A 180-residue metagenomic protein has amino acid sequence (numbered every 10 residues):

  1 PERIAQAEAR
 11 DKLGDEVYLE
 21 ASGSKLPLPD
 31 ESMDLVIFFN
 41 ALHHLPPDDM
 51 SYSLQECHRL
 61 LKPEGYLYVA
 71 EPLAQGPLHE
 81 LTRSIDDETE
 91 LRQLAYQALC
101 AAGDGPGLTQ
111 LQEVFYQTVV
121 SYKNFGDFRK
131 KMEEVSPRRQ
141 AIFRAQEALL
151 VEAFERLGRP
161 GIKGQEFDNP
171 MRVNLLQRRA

Functional and structural regions predicted by a protein language model:
P1-L26, Y52: Class I SAM-dependent methyltransferase SAM/SAH-binding core
D15, E64, G107-Q110: A generic structural signal for alpha->beta connector loops
S24-V36: A short acidic, Gly/Pro-enriched loop at the edge of an enzyme's catalytic core that lines a small-molecule cofactor
D34-S51: A short SAM/SAH-binding and catalytic strip from SAM-dependent methyltransferases
S51-P63: A short glycine-rich, Lys/Arg-flanked "PGG" loop and its adjoining helix->strand segment in the class I
Y66-L94: Conserved class I S-adenosyl-L-methionine
G105-A180: Conserved Class I S-adenosyl-L-methionine
